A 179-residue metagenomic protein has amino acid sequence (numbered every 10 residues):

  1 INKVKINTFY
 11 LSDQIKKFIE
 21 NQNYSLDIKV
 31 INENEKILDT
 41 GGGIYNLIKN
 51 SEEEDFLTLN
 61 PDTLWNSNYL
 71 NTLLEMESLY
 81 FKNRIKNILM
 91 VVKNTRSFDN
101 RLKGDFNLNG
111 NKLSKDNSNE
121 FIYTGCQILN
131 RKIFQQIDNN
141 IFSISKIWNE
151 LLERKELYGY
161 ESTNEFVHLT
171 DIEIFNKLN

Functional and structural regions predicted by a protein language model:
I1-N60, L64, N71, Q136-N139 (+1 more regions): Conserved N-terminal catalytic core of the sugar/cofactor nucleotidyltransferase
I6, T58, N87-M90, G159: Structural beta-sheet core signal
F9, I31-N34, M90, D116 (+1 more regions): Conserved beta-strand termini and adjacent loop/short-helix elements that scaffold enzyme active sites in alpha/beta
L11-S12, V92-N94: Short, polar loop motifs at secondary-structure junctions
K29, D55, K86, E156-Y158: Proline-centered loop/turn at the N-terminus of a beta-strand
L57, L64, Y69-F81, N94-F98 (+2 more regions): Catalytic-core segments of class I nucleotidyltransferases/pyrophosphorylases that form NMP-activated intermediates
